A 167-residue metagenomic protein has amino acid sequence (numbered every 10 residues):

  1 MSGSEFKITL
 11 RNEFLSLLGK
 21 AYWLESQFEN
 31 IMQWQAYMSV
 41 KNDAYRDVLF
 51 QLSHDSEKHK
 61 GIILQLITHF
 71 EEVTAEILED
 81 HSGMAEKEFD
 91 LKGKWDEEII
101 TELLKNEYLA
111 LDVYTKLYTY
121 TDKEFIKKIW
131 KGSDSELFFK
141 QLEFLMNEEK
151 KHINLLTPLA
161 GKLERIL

Functional and structural regions predicted by a protein language model:
M1-L167: Non-heme di-metal
